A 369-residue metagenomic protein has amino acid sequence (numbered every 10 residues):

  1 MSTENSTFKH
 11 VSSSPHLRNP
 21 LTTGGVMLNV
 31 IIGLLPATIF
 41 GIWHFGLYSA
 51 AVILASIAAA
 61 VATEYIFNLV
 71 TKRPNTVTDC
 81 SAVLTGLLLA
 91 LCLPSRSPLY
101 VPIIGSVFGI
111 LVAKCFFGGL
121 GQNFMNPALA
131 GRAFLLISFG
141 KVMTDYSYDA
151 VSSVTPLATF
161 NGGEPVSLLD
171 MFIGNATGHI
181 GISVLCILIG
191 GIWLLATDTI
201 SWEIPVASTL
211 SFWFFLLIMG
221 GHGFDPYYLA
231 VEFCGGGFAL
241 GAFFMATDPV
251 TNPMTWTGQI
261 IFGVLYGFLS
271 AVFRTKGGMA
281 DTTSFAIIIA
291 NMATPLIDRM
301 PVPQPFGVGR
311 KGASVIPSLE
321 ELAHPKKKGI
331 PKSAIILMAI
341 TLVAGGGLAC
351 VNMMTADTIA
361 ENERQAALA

Functional and structural regions predicted by a protein language model:
M1-I57, V61: N-terminal signal-anchor module of multipass membrane proteins
M1-L28, T275-K326, I330: Cytosolic-side transmembrane-helix boundaries in multi-pass membrane proteins
N29-A37, V52-E64, S81-G86, A90 (+14 more regions): Alpha-helical transmembrane segments in multi-pass membrane proteins
G46-A59, R96-G105, M171-V184, P226-F238: Structural signature of hydrophobic alpha-helical transmembrane segments
S81-A82, L87-V151: Membrane-interface helix-loop-helix junctions at boundaries between adjacent transmembrane segments
G121-L188: Long hydrophobic alpha-helical segments that form multi-pass transmembrane helix bundles in integral membrane proteins
F124-A128, A230-F238, Q259, G277-A290: Loop-to-transmembrane alpha-helix initiation sites
P325-A369: Flexible, solvent-exposed loop/hinge segments and secondary-structure transition points
